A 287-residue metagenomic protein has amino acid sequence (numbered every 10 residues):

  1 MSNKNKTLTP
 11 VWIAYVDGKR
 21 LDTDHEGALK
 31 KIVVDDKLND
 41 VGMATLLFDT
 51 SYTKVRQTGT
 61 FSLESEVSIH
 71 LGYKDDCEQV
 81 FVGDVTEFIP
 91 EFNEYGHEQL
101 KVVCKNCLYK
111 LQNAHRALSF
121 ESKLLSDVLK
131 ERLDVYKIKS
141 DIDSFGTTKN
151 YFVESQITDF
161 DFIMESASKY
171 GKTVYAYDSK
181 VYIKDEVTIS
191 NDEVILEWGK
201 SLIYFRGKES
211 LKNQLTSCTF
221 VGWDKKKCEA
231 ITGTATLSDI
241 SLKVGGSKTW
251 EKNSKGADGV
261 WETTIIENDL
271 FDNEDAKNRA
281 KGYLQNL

Functional and structural regions predicted by a protein language model:
M1-L287: Amphipathic alpha-helical and helix-coil boundary elements used as assembly and membrane-proximal scaffolds
